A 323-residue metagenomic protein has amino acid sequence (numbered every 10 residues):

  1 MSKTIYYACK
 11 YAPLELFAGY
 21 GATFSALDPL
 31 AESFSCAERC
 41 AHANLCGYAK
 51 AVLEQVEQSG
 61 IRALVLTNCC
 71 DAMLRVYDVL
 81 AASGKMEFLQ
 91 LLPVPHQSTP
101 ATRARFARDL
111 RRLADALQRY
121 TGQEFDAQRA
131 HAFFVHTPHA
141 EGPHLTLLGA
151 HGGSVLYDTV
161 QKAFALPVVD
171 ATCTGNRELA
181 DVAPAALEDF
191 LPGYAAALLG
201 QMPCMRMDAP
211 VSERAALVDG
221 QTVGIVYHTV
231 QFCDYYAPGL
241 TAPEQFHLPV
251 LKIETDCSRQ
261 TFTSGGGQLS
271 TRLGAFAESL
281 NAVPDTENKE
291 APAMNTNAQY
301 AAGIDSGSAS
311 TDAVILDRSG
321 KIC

Functional and structural regions predicted by a protein language model:
M1-Y300: An N-terminal assembly and electron-transfer interface module characteristic of large anaerobic redox and radical
A301-D305: Short glycine-aspartate micro-motif
S306-C323: Short glycine-rich, Thr/Ser-proximal phosphate-binding strand/loop in the N-terminal lobe of ATP-dependent enzymes
